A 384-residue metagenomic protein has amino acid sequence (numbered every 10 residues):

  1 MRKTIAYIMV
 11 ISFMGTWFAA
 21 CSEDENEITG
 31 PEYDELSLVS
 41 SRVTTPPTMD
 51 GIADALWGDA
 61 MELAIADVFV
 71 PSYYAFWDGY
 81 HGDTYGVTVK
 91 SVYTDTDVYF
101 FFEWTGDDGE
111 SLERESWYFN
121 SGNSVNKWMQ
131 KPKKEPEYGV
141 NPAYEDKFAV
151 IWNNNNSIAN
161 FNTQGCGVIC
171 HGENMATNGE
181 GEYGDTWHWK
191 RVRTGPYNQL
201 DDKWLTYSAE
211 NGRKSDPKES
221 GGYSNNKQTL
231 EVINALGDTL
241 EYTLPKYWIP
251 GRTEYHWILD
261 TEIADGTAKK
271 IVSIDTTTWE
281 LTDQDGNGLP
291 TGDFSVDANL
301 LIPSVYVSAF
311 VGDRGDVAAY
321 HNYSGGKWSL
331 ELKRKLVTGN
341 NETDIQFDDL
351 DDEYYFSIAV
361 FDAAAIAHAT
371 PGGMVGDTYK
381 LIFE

Functional and structural regions predicted by a protein language model:
M1-A6: Positively charged n-region of N-terminal signal peptides that target proteins for export
T16-A20: C-terminal motif of bacterial Sec signal peptides marking the signal peptidase cleavage site
S22-E25: Bacterial signal peptide processing site
E27-I52, L56-W57, S116-S295, G339-E384: Acidic/polar low-complexity flexible segments
G51, D97-W104, W328-R334: Short, well-ordered beta-strand segments enriched in hydrophobic/aromatic residues
A64-S121, W128-K131: Long, well-ordered hydrophobic secondary-structure segments characteristic of membrane-embedded and membrane-proximal
D83-V87, P132-E137, G315-V317, E342: Short alpha-helical segments and helix-capping/turn motifs at coil-helix boundaries
T277-F347: Extended, compositionally biased non-globular segments
